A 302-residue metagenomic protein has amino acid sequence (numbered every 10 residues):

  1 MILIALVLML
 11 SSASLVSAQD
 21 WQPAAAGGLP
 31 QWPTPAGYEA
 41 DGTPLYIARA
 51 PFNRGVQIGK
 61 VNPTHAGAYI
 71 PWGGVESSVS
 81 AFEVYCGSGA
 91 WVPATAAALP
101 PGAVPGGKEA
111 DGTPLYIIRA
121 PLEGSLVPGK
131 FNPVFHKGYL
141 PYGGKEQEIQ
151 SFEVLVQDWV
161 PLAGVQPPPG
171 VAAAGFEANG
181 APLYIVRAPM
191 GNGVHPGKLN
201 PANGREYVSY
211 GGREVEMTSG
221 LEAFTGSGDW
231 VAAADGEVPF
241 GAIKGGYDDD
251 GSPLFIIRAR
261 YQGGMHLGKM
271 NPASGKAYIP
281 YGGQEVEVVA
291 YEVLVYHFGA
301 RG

Functional and structural regions predicted by a protein language model:
M1-L6: Classical eukaryotic N-terminal signal peptides for Sec-dependent ER targeting/secretion, especially the positively
L10-W21: N-terminal signal peptide
Q19-G302: A structural motif
